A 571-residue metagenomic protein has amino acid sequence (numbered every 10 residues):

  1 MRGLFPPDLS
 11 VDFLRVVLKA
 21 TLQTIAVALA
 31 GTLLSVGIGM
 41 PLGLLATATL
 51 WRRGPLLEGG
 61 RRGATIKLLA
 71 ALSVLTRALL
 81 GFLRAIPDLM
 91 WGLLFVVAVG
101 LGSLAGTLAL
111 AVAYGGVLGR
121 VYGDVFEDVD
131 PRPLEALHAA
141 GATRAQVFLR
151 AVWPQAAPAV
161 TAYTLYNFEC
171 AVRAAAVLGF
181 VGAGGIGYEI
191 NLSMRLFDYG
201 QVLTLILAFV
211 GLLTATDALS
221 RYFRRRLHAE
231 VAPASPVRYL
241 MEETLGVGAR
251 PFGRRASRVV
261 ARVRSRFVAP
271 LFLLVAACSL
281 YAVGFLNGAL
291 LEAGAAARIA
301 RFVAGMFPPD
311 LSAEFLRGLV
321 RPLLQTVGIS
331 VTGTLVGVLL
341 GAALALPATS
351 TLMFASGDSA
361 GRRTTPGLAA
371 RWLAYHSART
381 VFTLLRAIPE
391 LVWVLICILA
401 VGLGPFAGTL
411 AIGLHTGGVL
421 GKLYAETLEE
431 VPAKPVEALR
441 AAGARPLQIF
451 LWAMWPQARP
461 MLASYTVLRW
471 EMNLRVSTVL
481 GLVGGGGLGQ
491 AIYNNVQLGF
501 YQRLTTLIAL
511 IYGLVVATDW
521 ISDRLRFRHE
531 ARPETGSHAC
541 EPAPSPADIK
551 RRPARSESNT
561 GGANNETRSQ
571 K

Functional and structural regions predicted by a protein language model:
M1-L33, G37-P41, L45-L72, L219-A343 (+2 more regions): N-terminal, non-cleaved signal-anchor transmembrane helix
L14, L18, L22, L68-L75 (+16 more regions): Alpha-helical membrane-protein architecture signal
L18-A26, S73-L83, P87, E169 (+7 more regions): Alpha-helical membrane-interface segments at transmembrane helix boundaries
A28, T32-M40, L44, A48 (+20 more regions): Hydrophobic positions within alpha-helical transmembrane segments of bacterial inner-membrane proteins
R61-A109, R363-A411: Generic hydrophobic transmembrane alpha-helix motif, especially the helices
V97, E169-A208, H228-A229, P233-S235 (+3 more regions): Glycine-rich helix-loop "coupling/hinge" segments at transmembrane-helix boundaries in multipass transporters
V97, L101-N167, A174, A218-R221 (+3 more regions): Membrane-cytosol interface at the C-terminal ends of specific transmembrane alpha-helices in multi-pass membrane
F209-T214, L271-Y281, I511-V516: Hydrophobic core segments of alpha-helical transmembrane domains in multi-pass membrane transport and ion-translocation
